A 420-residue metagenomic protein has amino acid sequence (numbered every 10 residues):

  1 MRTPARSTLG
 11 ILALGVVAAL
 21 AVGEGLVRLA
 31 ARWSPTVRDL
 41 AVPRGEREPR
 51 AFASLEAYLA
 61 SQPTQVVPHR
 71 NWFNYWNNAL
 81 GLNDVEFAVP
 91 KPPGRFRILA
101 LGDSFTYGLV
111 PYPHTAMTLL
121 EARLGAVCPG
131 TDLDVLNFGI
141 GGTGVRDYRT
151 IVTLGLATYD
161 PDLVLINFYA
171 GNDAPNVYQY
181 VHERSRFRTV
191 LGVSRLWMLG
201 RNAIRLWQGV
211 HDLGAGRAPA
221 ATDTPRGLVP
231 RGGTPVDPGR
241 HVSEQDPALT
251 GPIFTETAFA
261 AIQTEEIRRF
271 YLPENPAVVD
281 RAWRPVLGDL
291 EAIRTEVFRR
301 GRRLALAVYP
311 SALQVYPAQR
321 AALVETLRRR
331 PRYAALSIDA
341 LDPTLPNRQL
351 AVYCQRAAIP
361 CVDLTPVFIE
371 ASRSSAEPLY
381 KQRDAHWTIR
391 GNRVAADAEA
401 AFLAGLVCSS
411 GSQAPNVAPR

Functional and structural regions predicted by a protein language model:
M1-A18: N-terminal Sec-pathway targeting helices
L9-I11, V22, K381-R420: Histidine-centered active-site loop/cap adjacent to the catalytic His in serine esterases/O-acetyl transfer systems
A19-T36: Membrane-interface motif at the C-terminal end of an N-terminal transmembrane signal
E24, D103, Y148, V164 (+4 more regions): Generic structural signal for small/hydrophobic residues in well-ordered secondary structure, especially within
P35-C128, Y333-D339, R348, F368-P378 (+1 more regions): Membrane/wall-proximal cationic-aromatic binding patches
N74-Y75, A88, P93, R97-L99 (+3 more regions): Conserved SGNH/GDSL esterase-like catalytic core that processes O-acyl groups on lipids and polysaccharides
S104-V110, N137-F138, V279-W283, S337-A340 (+1 more regions): Second-shell loop/turn segments in exported
Y169-I359, I369-E370, N416-V417: Serine-dependent acyl-ester chemistry module
